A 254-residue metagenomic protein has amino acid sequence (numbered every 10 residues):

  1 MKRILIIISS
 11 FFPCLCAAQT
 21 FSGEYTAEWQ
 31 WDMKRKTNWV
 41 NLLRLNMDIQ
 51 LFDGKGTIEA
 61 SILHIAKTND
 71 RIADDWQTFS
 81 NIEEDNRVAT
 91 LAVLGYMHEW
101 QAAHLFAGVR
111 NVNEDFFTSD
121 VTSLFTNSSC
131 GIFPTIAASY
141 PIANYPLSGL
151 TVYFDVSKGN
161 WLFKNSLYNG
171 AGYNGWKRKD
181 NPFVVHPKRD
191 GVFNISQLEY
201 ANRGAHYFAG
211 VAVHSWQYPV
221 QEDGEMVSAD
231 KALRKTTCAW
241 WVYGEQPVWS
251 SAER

Functional and structural regions predicted by a protein language model:
A18-F21, M33-K36, I49-E59, Q101-A102 (+3 more regions): Short loop/turn motifs that connect adjacent beta-strands in outer-membrane beta-barrel proteins
E24-Q30, L63-I65, R110-V112, Y168-G170 (+2 more regions): Outer-membrane beta-barrel pore domains and translocons
W31, T37-L43, R87-A92, P146-L150 (+3 more regions): Residues that define the transmembrane beta-barrel architecture of outer-membrane proteins
M33-N38, D70-D74, T118-L124, N174-P182 (+1 more regions): Outer-membrane beta-barrel translocator domains and adjoining extracellular loop/strand segments of Gram-negative
L45, L94-Y96, V152, S196-L198 (+1 more regions): Membrane-embedded beta-strands of outer-membrane beta-barrel proteins, especially the hydrophobic/small aromatic
D48-G170: Outer membrane beta-barrel
W161-V220: Loop-centered beta-sheet repeat module
S166, A201-R254: Detector for outer-membrane/organellar transmembrane beta-barrel domains, recognizing the amphipathic beta-strand
